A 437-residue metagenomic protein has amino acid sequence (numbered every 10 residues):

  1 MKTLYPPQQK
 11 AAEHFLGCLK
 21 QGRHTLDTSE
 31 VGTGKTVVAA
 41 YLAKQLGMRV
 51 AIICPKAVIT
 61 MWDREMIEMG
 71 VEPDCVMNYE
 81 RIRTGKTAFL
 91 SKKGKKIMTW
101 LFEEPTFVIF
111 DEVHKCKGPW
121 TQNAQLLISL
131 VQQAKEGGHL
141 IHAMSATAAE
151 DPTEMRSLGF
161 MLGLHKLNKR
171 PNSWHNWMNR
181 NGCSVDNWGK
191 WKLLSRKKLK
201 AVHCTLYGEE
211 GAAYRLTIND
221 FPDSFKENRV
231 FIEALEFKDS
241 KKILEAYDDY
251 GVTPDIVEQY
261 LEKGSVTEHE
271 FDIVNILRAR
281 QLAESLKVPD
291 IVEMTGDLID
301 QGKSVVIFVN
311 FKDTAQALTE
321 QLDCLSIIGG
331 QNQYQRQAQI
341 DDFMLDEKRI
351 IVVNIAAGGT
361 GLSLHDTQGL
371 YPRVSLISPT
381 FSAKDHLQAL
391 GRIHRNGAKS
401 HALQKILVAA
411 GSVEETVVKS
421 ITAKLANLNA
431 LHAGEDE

Functional and structural regions predicted by a protein language model:
M1-L26: Conserved pre-motif I regulatory segment
G22-Y41: Walker A/P-loop
T36-E68, A149-E154, N310-K312: Conserved Walker A/P-loop ATP-binding site and its immediately adjacent core in helicase/helicase-like ATPase domains
E72-N78, L167-N168, V306, L322-R336 (+1 more regions): Conserved RecA-like helicase motor-core motifs
C75-Q133, I355-A356, G361: Conserved RecA-like ASCE ATPase "motif II neighborhood" in helicase/translocase motors
F107, A124-F225, A398: Conserved P-loop NTPase motor "coupling/switch" region that bridges the ATPase
N219-D323: Conserved helicase/translocase motor-coupling segment
A315, L325-T416, K424: Conserved RecA-like P-loop NTPase helicase motor core
